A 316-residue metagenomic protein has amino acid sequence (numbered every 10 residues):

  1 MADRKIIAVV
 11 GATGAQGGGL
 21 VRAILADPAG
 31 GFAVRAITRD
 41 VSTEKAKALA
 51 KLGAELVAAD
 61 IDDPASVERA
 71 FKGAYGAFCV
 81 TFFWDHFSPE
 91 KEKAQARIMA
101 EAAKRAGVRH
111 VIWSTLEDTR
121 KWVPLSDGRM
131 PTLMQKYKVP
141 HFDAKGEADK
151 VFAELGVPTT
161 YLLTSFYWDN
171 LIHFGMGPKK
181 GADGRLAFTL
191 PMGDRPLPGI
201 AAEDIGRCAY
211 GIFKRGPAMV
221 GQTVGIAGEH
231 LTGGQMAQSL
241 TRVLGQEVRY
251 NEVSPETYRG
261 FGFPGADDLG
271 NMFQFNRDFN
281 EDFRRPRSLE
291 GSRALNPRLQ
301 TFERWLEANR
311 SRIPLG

Functional and structural regions predicted by a protein language model:
M1-A2, L315: Universal eukaryotic N-terminal targeting presequences
A2-A48, D62-K72, G76-A94, E101-I112 (+3 more regions): Oxidoreductase cofactor-interface core, primarily capturing Rossmann-like NAD(P)-dependent enzymes
G53, T189-M192, T223, R287 (+1 more regions): Short, functionally important structural connectors and interaction interfaces within domains
G53-A54, T159: Short, conserved active-site loop motifs that form the nucleotide-linked donor/cofactor pocket
A59: Cofactor-binding loops of NAD(P)H-dependent oxidoreductases, dominated by short-chain dehydrogenase/reductases
M219, L244, P255-G316: A hydrophobic C-terminal alpha-helical subdomain
